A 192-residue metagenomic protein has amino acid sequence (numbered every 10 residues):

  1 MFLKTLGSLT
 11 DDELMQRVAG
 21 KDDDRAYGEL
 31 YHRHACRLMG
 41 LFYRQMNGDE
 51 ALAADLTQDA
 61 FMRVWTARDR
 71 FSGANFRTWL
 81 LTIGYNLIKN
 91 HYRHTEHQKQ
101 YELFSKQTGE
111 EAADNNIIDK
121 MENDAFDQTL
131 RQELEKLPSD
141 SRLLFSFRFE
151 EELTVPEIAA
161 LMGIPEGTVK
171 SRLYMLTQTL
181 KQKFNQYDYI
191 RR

Functional and structural regions predicted by a protein language model:
M1-H32, C36-R37, Q182, R191-R192: N-terminal module of bacterial RNA polymerase sigma factors
S8-D11, N90, Q98-D124, T154: Internal acidic/polar
E29-E50, L134, N185-Q186: Amphipathic, Lys/Arg- and hydrophobic-enriched alpha-helical face
A35, M39, F61, P138 (+2 more regions): C-terminal flanking helix
D55-M62, T66, A74-N86: Structural recognition of an alpha-helix C-terminal capping motif at a helix-to-coil junction
R70, T82-L103, M175: Arg/Lys-rich amphipathic alpha helix in sigma70-family domain 2
L144-R148: A short pre-motif secondary-structure segment
V155-P156, A160-Q186: DNA-recognition helix of helix-turn-helix
